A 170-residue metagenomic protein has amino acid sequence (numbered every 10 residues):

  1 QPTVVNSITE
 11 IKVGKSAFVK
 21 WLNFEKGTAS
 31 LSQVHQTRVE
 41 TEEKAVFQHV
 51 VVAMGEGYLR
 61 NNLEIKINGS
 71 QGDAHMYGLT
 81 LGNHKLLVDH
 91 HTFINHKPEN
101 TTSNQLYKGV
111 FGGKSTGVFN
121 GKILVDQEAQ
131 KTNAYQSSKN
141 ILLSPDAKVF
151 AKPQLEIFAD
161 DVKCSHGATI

Functional and structural regions predicted by a protein language model:
Q1-I170: Conserved beta-strand/loop scaffold segments within soluble protein domains that form the structured core and edges
